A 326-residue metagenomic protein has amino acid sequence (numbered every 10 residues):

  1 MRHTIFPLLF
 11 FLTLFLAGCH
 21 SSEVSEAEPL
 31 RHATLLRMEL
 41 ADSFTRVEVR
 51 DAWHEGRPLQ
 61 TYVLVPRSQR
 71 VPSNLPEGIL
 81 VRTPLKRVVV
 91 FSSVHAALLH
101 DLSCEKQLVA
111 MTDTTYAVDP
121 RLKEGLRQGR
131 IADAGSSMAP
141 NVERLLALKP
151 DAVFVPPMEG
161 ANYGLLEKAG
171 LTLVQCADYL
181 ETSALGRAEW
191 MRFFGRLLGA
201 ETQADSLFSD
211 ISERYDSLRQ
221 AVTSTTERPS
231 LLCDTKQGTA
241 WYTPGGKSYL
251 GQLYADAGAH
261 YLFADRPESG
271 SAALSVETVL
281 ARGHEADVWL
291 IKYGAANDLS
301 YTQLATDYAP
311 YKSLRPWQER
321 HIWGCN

Functional and structural regions predicted by a protein language model:
M1-I5: Positively charged n-region of N-terminal signal peptides that target proteins for export
P7-A17: Bacterial N-terminal signal peptides
C19-A96, Q203-L231, Q318: Bacterial Sec-exported substrate-binding components of ABC uptake systems
W53-L146: A short, structured surface patch at a secondary-structure boundary
R82-L85, S93-L99, V142, Y163 (+7 more regions): Extracytoplasmic/secreted envelope proteins and their assembly/folding machinery, especially bacterial periplasmic
R130, N141, A147, D151-A240 (+2 more regions): Extracytoplasmic substrate-binding proteins
L185-S209, I291-N326: Structured C-terminal subdomain patch of bacterial secreted/periplasmic proteins
L218-Y308: Flexible, glycine-rich surface segments
